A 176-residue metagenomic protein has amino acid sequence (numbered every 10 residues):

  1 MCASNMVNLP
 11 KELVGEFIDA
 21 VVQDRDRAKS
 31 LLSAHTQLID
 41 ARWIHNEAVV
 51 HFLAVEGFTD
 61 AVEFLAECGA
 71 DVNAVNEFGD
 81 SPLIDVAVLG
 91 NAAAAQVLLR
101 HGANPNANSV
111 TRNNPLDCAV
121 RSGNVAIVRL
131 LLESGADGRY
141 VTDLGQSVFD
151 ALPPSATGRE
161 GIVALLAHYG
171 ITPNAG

Functional and structural regions predicted by a protein language model:
M1-H35, D40-H51, E63, E67 (+3 more regions): Intrinsically disordered, low-complexity regulatory segments in ankyrin-centric signaling systems
P10-F17, R42-V49, V75-S81, N108-N114 (+1 more regions): Ankyrin-repeat boundary/"N-cap" motif
D19-D24, F52-F58, D85-N91, C118-N124 (+1 more regions): Ankyrin repeat A-helix N-terminal signature
D24-L32, F58-A66, N91-L99, N124-L132 (+1 more regions): Ankyrin repeat structural motif
L38-I39, V72, P105, G138 (+1 more regions): Ankyrin-repeat inter-repeat connecting loop/turn
V50, V62-L65, V72, P82-V86 (+4 more regions): Hydrophobic packing within well-folded, soluble alpha/beta domains
G138-N174: Leucine-rich solenoid repeat scaffolds
